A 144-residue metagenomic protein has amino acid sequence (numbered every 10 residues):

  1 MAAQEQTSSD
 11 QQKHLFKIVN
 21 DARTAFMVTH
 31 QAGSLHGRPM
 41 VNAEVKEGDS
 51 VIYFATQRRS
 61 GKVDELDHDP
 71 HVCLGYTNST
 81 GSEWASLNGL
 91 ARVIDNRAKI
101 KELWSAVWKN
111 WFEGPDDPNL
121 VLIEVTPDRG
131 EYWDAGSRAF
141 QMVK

Functional and structural regions predicted by a protein language model:
M1-F26: Extreme N-terminal tail/first-helix region
A2-T7, S86-K144: Charged, gly/pro-rich active-site loop segments
S8-Q12, T56-S60, S105-W108: Charged, amphipathic alpha-helical segments
K13-H14, H68, K144: Ribonuclease/tRNase effector modules and their secretory precursors
K17-A32, V72-Y76: A short, Trp-centered hydrophobic/proline-enriched beta-strand micro-motif
A22-T24, S50-I52, D69-V72, D117-L120 (+1 more regions): Short, surface-exposed beta-edge/turn micro-motifs
R38-V41: Conserved beta-strand in the GNAT
A43-T80: A short mixed-secondary-structure module that forms the rim of ligand-binding clefts
